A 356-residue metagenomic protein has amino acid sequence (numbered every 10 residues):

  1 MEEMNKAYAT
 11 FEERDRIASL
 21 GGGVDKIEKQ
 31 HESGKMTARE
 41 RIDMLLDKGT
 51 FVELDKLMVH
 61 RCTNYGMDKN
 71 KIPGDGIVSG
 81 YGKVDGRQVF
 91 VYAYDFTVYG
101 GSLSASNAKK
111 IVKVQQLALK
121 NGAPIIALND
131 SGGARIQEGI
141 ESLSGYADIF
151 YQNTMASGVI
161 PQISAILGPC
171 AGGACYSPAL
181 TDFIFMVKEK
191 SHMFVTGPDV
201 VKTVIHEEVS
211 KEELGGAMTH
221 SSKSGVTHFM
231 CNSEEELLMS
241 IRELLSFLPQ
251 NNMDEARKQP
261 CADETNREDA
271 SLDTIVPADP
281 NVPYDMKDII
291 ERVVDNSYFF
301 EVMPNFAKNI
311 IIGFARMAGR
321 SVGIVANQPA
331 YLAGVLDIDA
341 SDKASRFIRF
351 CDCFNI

Functional and structural regions predicted by a protein language model:
M1-I163, P169-Y176, L180-V200, I205-I356: Terminal-region recognition feature
